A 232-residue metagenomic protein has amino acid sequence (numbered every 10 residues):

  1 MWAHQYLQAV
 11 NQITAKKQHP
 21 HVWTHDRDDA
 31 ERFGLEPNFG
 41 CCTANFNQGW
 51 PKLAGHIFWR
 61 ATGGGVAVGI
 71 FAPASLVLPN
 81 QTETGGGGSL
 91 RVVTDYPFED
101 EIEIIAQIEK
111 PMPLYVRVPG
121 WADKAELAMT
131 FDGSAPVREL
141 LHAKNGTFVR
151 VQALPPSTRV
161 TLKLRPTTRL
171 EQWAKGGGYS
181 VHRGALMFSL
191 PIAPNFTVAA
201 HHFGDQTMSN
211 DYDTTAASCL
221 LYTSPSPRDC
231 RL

Functional and structural regions predicted by a protein language model:
M1-P119, E126: Aromatic (Trp/Tyr) and acidic
H4-Q5, L164-S224: Glycine/proline-rich low-complexity spacer/linker segments in large multi-domain proteins
D95-E99, Q107-K110, H142-N145, Q152-P156 (+1 more regions): A structural signal for short secondary-structure junctions
L114-Y115, V151-R165: C-terminal beta-strand-rich structural cap/linker in extracellular carbohydrate-active enzymes
G120-A122, P155: A generic beta-sheet turn/junction motif
K124-Q152, T168-A174: Solvent-exposed beta-strand/loop surfaces of large extracellular or lumenal domains
Y222-L232: Single conserved hydrophobic/aromatic residue that forms the stacking wall/gate of nucleotide- or nucleobase-binding
